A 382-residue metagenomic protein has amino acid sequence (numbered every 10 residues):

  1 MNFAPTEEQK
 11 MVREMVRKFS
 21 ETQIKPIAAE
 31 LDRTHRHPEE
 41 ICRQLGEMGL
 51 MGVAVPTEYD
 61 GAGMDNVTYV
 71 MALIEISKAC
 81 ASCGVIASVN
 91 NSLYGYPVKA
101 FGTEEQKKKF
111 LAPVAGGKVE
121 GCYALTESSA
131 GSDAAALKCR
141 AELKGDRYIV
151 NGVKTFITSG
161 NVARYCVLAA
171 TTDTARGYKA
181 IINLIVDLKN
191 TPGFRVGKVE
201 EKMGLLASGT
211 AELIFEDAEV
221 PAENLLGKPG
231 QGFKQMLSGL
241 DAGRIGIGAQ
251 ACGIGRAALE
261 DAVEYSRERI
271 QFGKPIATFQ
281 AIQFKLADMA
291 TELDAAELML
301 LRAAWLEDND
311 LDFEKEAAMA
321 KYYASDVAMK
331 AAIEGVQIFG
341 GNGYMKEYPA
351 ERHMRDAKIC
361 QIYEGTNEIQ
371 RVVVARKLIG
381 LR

Functional and structural regions predicted by a protein language model:
M1-V89, F101-Q106, P113-K118, L143-Y148 (+3 more regions): Alpha-helical interface subdomain recognition
G49, L73-S77, A170, V186-T191 (+1 more regions): Short Ser/Thr-interspersed hydrophobic loop/turn segments at strand-loop and sheet-helix junctions that line or gate
M64-D65, D133-A135, S159-A163, G177-A180 (+2 more regions): Short glycine/proline-enriched turns and hinge-like loops at secondary-structure junctions
V114, S129-S132, F156-S159, T172-A175 (+1 more regions): Short Gly/Pro-enriched turn/cap motifs at secondary-structure boundaries
G117-L125, A169: A short, Trp-centered hydrophobic/proline-enriched beta-strand micro-motif
A136, N190-E219: Flexible, small-/acidic-enriched active-site or ligand-binding loops
D146-R147, N151-V196: A short core secondary-structure module
E216-K234: Long, acidic (Asp/Glu-rich), low-complexity accessory segments flanking structured domains
